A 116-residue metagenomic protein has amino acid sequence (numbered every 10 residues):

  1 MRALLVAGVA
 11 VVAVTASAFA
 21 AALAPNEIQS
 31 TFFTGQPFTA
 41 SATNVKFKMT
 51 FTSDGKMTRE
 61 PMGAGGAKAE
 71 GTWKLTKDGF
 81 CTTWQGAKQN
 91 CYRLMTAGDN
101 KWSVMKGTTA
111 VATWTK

Functional and structural regions predicted by a protein language model:
M1-L4, G8: Positively charged n-region of N-terminal signal peptides that target proteins for export
V9, S17-K116: Lipid interaction determinants
